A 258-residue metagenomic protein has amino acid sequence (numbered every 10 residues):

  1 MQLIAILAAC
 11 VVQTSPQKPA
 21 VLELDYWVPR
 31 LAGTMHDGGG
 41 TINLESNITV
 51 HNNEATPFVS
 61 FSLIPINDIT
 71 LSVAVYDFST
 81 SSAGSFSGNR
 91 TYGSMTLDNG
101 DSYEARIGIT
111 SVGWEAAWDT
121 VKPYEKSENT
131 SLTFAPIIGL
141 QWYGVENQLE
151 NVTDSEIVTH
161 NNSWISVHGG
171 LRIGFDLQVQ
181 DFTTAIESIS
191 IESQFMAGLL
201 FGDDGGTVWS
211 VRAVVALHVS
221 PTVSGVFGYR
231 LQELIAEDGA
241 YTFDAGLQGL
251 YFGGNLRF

Functional and structural regions predicted by a protein language model:
C10-F78, R257: Short glycine/proline- and aromatic-enriched beta-strand/turn motifs that initiate or cap beta-hairpins
V12-K18, I66-D68, V121-T133, L177-I189 (+1 more regions): Short loop/turn motifs that connect adjacent beta-strands in outer-membrane beta-barrel proteins
V21, G246-F258: Outer-membrane beta-barrel "beta-signal"
L22-V28, L71-D77, W118, P136-W142 (+5 more regions): Transmembrane beta-barrel strands of outer-membrane/channel proteins
A32-E54, D77-S111, Y143-W164, L200-D204 (+1 more regions): Extracellular/periplasm-exposed beta-strand and loop segments of Gram-negative cell-envelope proteins, dominated by
V59-F61, W114-A116, P136, G169-L171 (+3 more regions): Membrane-embedded beta-strands of outer-membrane beta-barrel proteins, especially the hydrophobic/small aromatic
S60-I64, A117-V121, K126, R172-D176 (+2 more regions): Transmembrane beta-barrel domains of outer membrane proteins
Y143, D154-L200: Detector for outer-membrane/organellar transmembrane beta-barrel domains, recognizing the amphipathic beta-strand
